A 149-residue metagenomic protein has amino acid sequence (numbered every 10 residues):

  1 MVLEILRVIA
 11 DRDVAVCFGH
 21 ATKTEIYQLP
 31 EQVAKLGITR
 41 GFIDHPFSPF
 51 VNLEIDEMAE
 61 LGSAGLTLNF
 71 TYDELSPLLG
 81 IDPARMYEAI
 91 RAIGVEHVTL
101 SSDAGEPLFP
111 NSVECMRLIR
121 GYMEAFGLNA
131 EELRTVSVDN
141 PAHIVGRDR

Functional and structural regions predicted by a protein language model:
M1-L53: Divalent metal-binding pocket/active-site signature
R7, P30-K35, E57-G65, Y87-V95: Acidic (Asp/Glu)-rich catalytic clusters
V16-F18, G41-D44, L66-F70, V98-S102: Hydrophobic faces of well-ordered beta-strands that scaffold small-molecule active sites in alpha/beta enzyme cores
T22, F47-P49, Y72-E74, A104-E106: Active-site-proximal loop/turn and secondary-structure-junction residues that shape catalytic pockets, frequently
Y27-E31, N52-M58, L78-I90, L108-G121 (+1 more regions): Histidine/acidic-residue-rich catalytic or RNA/ligand-binding cores of hydrolases and nuclease-related proteins
K35-T39, I93-G94, A125-N129: Short helix-capping segments at alpha-helix termini
T71, V95-S112: Short acidic/histidine-rich active-site segments
M116-R149: Mid-to-C-terminal alpha-helical segments outside catalytic/metal-binding sites
